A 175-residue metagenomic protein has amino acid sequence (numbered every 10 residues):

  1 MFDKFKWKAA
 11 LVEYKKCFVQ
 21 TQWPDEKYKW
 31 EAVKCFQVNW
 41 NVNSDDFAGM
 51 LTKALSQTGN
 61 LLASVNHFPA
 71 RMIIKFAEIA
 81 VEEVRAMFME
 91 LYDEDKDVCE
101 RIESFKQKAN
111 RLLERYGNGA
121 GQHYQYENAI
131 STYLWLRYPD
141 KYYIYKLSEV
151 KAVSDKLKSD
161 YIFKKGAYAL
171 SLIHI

Functional and structural regions predicted by a protein language model:
M1-H123, Y138-I173: An N-terminal alpha-helical hairpin/helix-loop-helix interaction module that forms a charged, gly/pro-flexible surface
I130-R137: Contiguous, well-ordered alpha-helical segments that form the cores/surfaces of helical PPI scaffolds
